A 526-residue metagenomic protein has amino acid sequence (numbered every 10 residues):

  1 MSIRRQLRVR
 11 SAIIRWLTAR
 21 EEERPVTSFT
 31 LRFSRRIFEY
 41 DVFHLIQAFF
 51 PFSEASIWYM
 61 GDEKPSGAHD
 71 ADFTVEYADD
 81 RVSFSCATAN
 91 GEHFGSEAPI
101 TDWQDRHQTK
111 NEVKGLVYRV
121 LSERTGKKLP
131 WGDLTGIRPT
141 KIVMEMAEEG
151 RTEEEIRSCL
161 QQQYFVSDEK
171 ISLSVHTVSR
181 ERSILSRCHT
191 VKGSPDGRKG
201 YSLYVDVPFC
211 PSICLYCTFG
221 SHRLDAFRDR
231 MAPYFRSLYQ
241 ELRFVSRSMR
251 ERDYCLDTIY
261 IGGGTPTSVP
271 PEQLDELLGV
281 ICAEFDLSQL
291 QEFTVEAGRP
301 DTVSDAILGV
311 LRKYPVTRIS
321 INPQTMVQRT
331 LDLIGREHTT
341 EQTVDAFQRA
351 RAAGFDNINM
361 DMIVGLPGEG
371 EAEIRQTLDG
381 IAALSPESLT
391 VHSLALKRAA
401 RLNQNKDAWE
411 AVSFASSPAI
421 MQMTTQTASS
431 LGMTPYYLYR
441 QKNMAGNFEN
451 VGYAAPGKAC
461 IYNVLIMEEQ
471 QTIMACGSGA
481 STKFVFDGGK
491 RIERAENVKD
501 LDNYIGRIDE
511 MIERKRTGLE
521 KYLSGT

Functional and structural regions predicted by a protein language model:
S2-R5, R10-K141, E145-E149, E153 (+1 more regions): Radical SAM enzyme core and accessory elements
S11, S174-H176, Y216, V295: Key residue(s) within conserved catalytic/signature motifs
I57-Y59, G67, A399-C476: A C-terminal junction/extension of Radical SAM enzymes
F84-C86, V205, I319-I321: Short beta-strand motif preference
T125-K128, E148-L203, R252-D253: N-terminal [4Fe-4S]-dependent radical SAM core
R198-F235: Canonical Radical SAM [4Fe-4S] cluster-binding loop centered on the CxxxCxxC motif and its immediate flanking residues
D206, S320, L389-S393, N463-V464 (+1 more regions): Beta-strand scaffold of nucleotide-dependent catalytic cores
S221-T424: Conserved non-cysteine loop/helix-boundary elements of the Radical SAM core domain that shape
